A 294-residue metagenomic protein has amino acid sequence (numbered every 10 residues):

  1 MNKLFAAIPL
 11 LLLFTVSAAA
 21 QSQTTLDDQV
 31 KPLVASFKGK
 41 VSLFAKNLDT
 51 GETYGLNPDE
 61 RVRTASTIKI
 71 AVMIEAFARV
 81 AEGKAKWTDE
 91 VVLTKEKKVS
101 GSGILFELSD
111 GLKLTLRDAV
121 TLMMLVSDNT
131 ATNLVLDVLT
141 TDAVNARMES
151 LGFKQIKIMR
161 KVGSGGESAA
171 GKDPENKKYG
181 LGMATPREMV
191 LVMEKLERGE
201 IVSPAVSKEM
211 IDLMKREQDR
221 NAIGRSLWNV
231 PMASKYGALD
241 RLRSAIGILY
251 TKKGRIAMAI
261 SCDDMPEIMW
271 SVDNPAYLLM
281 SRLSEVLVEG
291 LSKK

Functional and structural regions predicted by a protein language model:
A6-S17: Bacterial N-terminal signal peptides
A18-E60, V286: Beta-lactamase-like hydrolase cores
S22-K31, V138, L191-L227, P231 (+1 more regions): Structured C-terminal helix/loop/strand segments within mature extracytoplasmic catalytic/sensor domains
L48, W87-I104, L139-T140, K161-G166 (+1 more regions): Acidic helix-start/capping segments at beta-turn-to-alpha-helix junctions
G51, R63-V91, M258: Active-site SXXK
L56-R63, I104-D110, D118-L122, T130-L136 (+3 more regions): Second-shell loop/turn segments in exported
A78-R117, T121: Active-site-proximal loop and beta-strand segments within enzyme catalytic domains
L112, V120, N133-M193: Mid-domain, small-residue-enriched loop/turn segments at the edges of structured enzyme/sensor domains
